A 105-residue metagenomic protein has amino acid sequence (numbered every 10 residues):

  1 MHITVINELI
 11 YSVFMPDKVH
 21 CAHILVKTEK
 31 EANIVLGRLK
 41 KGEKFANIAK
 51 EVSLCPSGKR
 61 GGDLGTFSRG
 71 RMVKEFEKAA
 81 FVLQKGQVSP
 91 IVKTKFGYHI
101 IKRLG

Functional and structural regions predicted by a protein language model:
V5-L25, E51-V52, E75-G105: Proteostasis/folding factors centered on peptidyl-prolyl cis-trans isomerases
I6-N7, Y11-S12, N33-L36, G61: Generic N-terminal initiation segments characterized by hydrophobic and/or small/turn-forming residues
E31-R38, A79: Solvent-exposed, amphipathic alpha-helical segments
R38-E75, G105: Peptidyl-prolyl cis-trans isomerase
